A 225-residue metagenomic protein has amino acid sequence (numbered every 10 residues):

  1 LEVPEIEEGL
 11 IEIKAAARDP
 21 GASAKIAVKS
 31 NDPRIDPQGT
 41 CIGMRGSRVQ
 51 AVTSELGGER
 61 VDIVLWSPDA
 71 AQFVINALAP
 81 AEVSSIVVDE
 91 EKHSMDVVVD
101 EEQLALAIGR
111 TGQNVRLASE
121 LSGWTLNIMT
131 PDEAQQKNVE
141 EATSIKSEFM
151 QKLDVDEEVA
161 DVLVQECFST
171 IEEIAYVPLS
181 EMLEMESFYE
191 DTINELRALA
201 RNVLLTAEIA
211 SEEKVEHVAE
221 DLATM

Functional and structural regions predicted by a protein language model:
L1-M225: RNA-contacting regions in translation and RNA-metabolism proteins, encompassing KH/S1 modules where present
